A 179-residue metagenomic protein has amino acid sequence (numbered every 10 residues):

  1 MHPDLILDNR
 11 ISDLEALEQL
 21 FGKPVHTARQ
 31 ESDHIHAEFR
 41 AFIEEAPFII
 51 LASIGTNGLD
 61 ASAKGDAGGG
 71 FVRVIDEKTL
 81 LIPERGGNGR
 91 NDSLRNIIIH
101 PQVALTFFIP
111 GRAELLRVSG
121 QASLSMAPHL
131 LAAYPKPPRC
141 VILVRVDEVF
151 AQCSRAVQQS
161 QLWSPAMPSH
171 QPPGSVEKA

Functional and structural regions predicted by a protein language model:
M1-A179: Binding-site signature for planar aromatic cofactors or substrates
